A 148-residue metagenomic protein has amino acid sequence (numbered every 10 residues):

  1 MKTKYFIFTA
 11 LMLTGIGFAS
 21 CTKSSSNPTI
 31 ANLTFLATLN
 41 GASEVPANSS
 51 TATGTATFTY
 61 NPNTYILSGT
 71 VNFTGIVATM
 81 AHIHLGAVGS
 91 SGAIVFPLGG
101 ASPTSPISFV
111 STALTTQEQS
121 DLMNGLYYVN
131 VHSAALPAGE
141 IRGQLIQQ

Functional and structural regions predicted by a protein language model:
K2-Y5, G15-L36: Bacterial Sec-dependent N-terminal signal peptides
F6-I7, A19, N61, Y128: Compositionally biased, intrinsically disordered low-complexity regions enriched in proline and serine
A10-M12: Hydrophobic helical h-region of N-terminal Sec-dependent signal peptides in bacterial secretory/periplasmic proteins
T29-Q148: First exposed extracellular module after export/assembly in secreted or surface-exposed proteins
